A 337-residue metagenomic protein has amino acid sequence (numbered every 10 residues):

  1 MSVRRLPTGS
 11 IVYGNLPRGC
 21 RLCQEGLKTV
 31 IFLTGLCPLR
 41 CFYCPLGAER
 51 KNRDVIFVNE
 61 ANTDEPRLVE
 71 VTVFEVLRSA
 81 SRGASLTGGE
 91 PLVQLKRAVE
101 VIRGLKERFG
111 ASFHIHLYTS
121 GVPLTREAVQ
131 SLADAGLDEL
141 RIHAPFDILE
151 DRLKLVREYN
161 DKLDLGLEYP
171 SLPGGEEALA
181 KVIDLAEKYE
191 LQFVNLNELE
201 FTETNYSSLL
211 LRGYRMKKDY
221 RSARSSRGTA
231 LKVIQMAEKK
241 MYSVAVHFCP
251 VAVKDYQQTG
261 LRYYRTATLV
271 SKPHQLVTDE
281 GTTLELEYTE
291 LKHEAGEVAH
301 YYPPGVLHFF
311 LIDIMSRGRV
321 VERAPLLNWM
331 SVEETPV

Functional and structural regions predicted by a protein language model:
S2-I11, L269-V337: Radical SAM enzyme core and accessory elements
V3-S10, P17-D64: Canonical Radical SAM [4Fe-4S] cluster-binding loop centered on the CxxxCxxC motif and its immediate flanking residues
G35, R50-R53, N62-R67, V71-T72 (+5 more regions): Conserved mixed alpha/beta catalytic, RNA-binding, or beta-rich assembly cores of soluble enzyme, regulatory
P45, V99-G110, A133, L153-D161 (+1 more regions): Surface-exposed amphipathic alpha-helices with a cationic face
E49-E65, S79-Q94, R108-A128, L132-E150 (+2 more regions): Core AdoMet radical
F74-R78, L132-A135, V156-D161, E187-K188: Acidic (Asp/Glu)-rich catalytic clusters
V129-H143, D184-N195, Y220, A267-E285: Structural recognition of alpha->loop->beta junctions
L153-Q257, H274-V277: Conserved C-terminal portion of the radical SAM core fold that forms the substrate/S-adenosylmethionine-binding
